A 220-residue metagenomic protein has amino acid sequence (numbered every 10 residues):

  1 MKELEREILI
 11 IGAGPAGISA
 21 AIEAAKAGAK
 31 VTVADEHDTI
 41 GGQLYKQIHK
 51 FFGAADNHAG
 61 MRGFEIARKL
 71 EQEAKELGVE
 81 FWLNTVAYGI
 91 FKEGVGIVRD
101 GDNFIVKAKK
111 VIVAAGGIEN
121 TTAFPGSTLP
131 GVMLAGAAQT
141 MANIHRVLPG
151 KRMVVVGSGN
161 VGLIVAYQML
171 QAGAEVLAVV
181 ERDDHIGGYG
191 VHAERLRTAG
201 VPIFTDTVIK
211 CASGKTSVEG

Functional and structural regions predicted by a protein language model:
M1-I11, I66-R152: FAD-binding core/adjacent interface of flavoenzyme oxidoreductases
E5, I11-T32, G117-D184: Rossmann-like dinucleotide/flavin-binding elements
G17, N103-I105, T207: Ligand-binding pocket scaffold of soluble enzyme catalytic domains
A20, Q43, K92, T122-F124 (+3 more regions): Short glycine-/acidic-enriched loop or helix-start segments at secondary-structure transitions that form or flank
I22, R68-E71, K109, A135-Q139 (+4 more regions): Predominant activation on well-ordered alpha-helical scaffold segments within soluble catalytic domains
H37-M61, Y189-H192, A199: Conserved N-terminal glycine-rich FAD pyrophosphate-binding loop of Rossmann-like flavoproteins
E71-F91, V95, L170-G220: A Rossmann-like FAD-binding core segment of flavoenzymes
